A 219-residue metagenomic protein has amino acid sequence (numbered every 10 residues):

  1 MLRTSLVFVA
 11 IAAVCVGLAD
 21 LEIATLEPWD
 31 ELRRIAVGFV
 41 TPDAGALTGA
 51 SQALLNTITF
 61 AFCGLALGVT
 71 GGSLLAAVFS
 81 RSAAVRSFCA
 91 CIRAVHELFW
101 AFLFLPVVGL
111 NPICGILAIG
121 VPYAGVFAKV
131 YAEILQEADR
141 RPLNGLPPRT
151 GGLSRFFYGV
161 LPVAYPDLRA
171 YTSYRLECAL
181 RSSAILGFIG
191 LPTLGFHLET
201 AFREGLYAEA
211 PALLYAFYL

Functional and structural regions predicted by a protein language model:
M1-A66, T70-L74, V78-A84: N-terminal, non-cleaved signal-anchor transmembrane helix
A13-I23, R93, A101-G109: A structural signal for multi-pass alpha-helical bundles of membrane permease subunits that mediate small-molecule
A36, A50, L54, I58 (+5 more regions): Hydrophobic alpha-helical elements at and bordering transmembrane segments of multi-pass membrane proteins
Q52-F60, H96-V126, Y165-P166, L213-A216: Loop-to-helix entry region at the N-terminal start of transmembrane alpha-helices in multi-pass membrane transporters
A61, L65-A77, L98, D167 (+3 more regions): Hydrophobic positions within alpha-helical transmembrane segments of bacterial inner-membrane proteins
G71-F104, V130-E133: Cytoplasmic-entry segments and transmembrane alpha-helices of multi-pass inner-membrane transporters
P112-R175, S182: Membrane-cytosol interface at the C-terminal ends of specific transmembrane alpha-helices in multi-pass membrane
L194-L219: Hydrophobic alpha-helical transmembrane segments of polytopic membrane proteins
